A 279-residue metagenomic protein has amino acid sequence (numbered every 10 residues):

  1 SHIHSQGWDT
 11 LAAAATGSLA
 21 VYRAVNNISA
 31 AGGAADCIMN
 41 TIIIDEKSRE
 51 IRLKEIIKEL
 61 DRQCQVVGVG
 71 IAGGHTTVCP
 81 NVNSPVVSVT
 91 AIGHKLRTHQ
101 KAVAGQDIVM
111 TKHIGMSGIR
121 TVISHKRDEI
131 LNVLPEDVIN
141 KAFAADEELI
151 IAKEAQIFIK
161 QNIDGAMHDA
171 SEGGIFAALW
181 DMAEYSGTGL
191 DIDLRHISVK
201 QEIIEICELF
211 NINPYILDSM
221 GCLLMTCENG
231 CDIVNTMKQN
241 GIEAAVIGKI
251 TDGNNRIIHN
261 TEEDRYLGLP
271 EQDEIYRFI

Functional and structural regions predicted by a protein language model:
S1, G70-G74, M110-K112, A166-A170 (+3 more regions): General beta-strand structural signal in soluble alpha/beta enzymes
S1-M110, M116: Glycine-rich phosphate/pyrophosphate-binding loop regions near the starts of catalytic domains
D45-K47, F143-S219: Active-site-proximal betaalpha loop/short-helix elements that scaffold phosphoryl/nucleotidyl transfer chemistry
C64, C79-S84, Q100-V103, I157-K160 (+5 more regions): Solvent-exposed alpha-helices and their adjacent loops that cap or buttress functional pockets in soluble metabolic
L96-D146: Phosphate/diphosphate-binding glycine-rich loops and adjacent basic-rich segments that engage nucleotide
M220-T226: A short beta-alpha structural unit
T226-D232: Helix N-cap motif at beta-to-alpha junctions
K238-I279: Acidic, Ser/Thr/Pro-rich beta/coil linker or hinge segments at domain junctions
